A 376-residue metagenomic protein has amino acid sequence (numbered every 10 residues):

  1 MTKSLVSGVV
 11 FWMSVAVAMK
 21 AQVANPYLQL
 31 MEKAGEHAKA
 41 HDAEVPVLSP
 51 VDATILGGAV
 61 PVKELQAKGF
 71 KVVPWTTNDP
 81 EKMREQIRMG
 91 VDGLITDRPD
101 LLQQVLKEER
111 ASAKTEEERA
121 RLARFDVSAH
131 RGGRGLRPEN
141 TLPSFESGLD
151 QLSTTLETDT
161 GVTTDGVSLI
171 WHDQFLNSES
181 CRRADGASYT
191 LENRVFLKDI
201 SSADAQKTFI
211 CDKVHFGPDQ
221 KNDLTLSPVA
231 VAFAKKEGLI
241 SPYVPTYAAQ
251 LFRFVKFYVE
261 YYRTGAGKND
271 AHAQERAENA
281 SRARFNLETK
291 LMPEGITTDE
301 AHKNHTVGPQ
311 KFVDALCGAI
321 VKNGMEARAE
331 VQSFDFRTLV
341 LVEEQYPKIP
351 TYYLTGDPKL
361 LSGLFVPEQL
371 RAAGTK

Functional and structural regions predicted by a protein language model:
M1-S4: Positively charged n-region of N-terminal signal peptides that target proteins for export
S7-A16: Bacterial N-terminal signal peptides
M19-K376: Phosphate-group recognition and catalysis centered on beta-loop-alpha active-site segments
